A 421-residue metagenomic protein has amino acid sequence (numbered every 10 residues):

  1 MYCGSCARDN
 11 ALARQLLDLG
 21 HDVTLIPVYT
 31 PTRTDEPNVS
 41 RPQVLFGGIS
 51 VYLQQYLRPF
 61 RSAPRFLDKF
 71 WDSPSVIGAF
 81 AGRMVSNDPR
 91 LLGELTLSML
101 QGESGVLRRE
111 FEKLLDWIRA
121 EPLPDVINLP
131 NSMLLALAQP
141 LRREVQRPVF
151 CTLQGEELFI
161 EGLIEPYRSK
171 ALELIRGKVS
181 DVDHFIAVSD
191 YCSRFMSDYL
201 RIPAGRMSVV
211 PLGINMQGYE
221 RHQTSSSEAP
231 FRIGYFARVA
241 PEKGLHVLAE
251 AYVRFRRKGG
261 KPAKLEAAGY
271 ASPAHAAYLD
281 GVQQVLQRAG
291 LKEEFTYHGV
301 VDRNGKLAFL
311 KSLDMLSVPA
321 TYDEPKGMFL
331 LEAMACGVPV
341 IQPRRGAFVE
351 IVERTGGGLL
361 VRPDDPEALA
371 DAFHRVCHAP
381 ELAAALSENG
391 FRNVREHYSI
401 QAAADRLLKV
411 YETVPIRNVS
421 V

Functional and structural regions predicted by a protein language model:
P27-K113: A conserved catalytic-core segment of Leloir-type glycosyltransferases
Y191, G213: Carbohydrate-associated surface elements
S226-K243, A249-V253, E266: Conserved donor-binding/catalytic core segment of Leloir-type glycosyltransferases
K264-Q283: Glycosyltransferase donor-sugar binding loop
L279-N304: Nucleotide-activated donor-binding/catalytic signature segment of Leloir-type glycosyltransferases, i.e., the conserved
P339-Q342: Short hydrophobic beta-strand element within catalytic cores of glycosyltransferases and related nucleotide-activated
R354-T355, L359-P366, R375-P380: Conserved acidic donor-binding segment of nucleotide-sugar-dependent glycosyltransferases
A368, R375, L382-E396, A403-K409: A short, well-ordered alpha-helix in the C-terminal region of glycosyltransferases
